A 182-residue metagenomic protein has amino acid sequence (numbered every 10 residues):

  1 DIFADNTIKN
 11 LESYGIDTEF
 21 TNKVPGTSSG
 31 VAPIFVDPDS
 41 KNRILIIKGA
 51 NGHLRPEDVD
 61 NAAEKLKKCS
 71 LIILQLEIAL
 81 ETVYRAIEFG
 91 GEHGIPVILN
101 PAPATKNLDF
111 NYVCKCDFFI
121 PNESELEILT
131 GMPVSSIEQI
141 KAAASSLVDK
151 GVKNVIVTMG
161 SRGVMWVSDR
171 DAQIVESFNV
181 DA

Functional and structural regions predicted by a protein language model:
D1-S70, E88: Conserved N-terminal subdomain of the carbohydrate kinase-like
E12, G91, V148: Anion (oxyanion) recognition and catalysis
I46, D58, T130-P133, S168: Short, flexible helix/strand-to-coil boundary loops that buttress conserved ligand/catalytic motifs in alpha/beta
G49-N51, A102-A104, S124-L126, F178-A182: Short, acidic/turn-prone active-site loops that include or flank metal/cofactor- and phosphate-binding residues
L71-A142, R162-V164: Conserved beta-alpha-beta core of the PfkB/ribokinase-like small-molecule kinase fold
K106-F110, I137-A182: Conserved phosphate-binding/catalytic region of the ribokinase-like
